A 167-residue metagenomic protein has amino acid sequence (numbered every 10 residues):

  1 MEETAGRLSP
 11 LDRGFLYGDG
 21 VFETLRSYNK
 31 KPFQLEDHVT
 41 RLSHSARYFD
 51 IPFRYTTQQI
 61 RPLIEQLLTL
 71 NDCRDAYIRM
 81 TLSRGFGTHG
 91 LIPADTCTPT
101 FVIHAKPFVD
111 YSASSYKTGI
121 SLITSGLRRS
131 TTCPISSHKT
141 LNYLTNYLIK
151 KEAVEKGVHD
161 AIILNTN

Functional and structural regions predicted by a protein language model:
M1-T166: Conserved alpha/beta cores of soluble small-molecule-handling proteins
